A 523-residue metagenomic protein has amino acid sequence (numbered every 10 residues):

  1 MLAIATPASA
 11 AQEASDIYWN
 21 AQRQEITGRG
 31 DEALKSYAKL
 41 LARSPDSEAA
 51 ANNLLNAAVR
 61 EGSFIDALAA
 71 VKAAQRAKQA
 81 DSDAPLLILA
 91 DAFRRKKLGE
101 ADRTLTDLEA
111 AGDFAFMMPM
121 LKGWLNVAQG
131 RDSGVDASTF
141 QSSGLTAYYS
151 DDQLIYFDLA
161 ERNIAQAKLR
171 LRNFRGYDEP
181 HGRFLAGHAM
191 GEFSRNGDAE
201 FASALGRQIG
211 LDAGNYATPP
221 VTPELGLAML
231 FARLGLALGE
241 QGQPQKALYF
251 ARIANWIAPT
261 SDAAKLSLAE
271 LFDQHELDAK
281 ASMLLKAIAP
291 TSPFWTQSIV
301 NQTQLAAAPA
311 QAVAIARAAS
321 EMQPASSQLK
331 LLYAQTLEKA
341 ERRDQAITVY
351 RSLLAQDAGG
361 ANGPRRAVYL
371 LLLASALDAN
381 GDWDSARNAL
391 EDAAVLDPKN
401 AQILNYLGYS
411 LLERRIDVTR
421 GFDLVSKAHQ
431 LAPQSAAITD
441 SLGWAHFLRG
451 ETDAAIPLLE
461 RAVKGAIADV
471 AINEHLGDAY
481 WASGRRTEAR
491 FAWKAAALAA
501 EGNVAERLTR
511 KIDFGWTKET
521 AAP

Functional and structural regions predicted by a protein language model:
M1-E13: Gram-negative bacterial Sec-dependent N-terminal signal peptides
A11-I17, R29, S44-A51, D66 (+17 more regions): Generic helix N-cap/helix-start motif at coil->alpha-helix transitions
Q22, N56, A90, W124 (+10 more regions): Residue-level recognition of tetratricopeptide repeat
T27, E61, R95, Q129-G130 (+10 more regions): Structural motif corresponding to the intra-repeat A-B loop/turn of tetratricopeptide repeats
L41, V221, N255, A289 (+6 more regions): Short coil/turn linkers that connect adjacent helices within long alpha-helical scaffolds, especially alpha-solenoid
F64-R76, L98-A110, R131-G144, I164-Y177 (+9 more regions): Alpha-helical repeat scaffolds
W124, P220, L227-A228, V300-Q304 (+1 more regions): Alpha-helical adaptor scaffolds
A204-Q208, N215-T218, E224-A228, A237 (+2 more regions): Terminal, low-structured helical/coil segments at or just beyond the last alpha-helical repeat
